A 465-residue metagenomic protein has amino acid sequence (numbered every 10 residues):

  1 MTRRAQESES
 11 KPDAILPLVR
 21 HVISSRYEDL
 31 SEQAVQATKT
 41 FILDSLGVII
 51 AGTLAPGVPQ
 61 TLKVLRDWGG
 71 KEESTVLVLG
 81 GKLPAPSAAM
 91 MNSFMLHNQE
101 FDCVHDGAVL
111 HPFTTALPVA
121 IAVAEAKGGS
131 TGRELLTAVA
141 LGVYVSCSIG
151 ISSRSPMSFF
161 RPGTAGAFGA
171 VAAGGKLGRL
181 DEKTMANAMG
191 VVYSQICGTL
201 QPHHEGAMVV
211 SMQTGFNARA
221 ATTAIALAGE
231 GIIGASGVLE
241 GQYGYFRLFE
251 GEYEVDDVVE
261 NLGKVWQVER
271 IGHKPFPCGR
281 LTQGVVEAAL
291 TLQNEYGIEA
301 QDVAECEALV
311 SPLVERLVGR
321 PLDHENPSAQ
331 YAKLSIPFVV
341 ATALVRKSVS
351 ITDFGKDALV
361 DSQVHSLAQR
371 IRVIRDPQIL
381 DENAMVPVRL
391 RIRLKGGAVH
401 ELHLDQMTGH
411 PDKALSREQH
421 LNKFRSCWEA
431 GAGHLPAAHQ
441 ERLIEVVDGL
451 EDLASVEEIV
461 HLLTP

Functional and structural regions predicted by a protein language model:
M1-V109, V210-R219, A226-P465: Terminal-appendage/accessory-domain detector
A14, L18, T115, A138-L141 (+2 more regions): Amphipathic, well-ordered alpha-helical segments in soluble domains
S24, G52, A120-K127, V171-G178 (+2 more regions): Well-ordered alpha-helical scaffold segments within catalytic/enzyme domains
M95-E100, D106-A126, S130-L141: Long, structured ligand/cofactor-binding scaffold of large enzymes
L96, T115-L117, A122-A124, V145 (+3 more regions): Short connector loops/turns at beta-strand edges and beta->alpha or beta->beta junctions
T114-I121, G166-A173, A218-T223, T282-V286 (+1 more regions): Well-ordered alpha-helical segments within folded domains of soluble proteins
E125-T223, A235-Q242: Glycine-rich, mobile lid/loop segments that gate access to catalytic sites or pores
